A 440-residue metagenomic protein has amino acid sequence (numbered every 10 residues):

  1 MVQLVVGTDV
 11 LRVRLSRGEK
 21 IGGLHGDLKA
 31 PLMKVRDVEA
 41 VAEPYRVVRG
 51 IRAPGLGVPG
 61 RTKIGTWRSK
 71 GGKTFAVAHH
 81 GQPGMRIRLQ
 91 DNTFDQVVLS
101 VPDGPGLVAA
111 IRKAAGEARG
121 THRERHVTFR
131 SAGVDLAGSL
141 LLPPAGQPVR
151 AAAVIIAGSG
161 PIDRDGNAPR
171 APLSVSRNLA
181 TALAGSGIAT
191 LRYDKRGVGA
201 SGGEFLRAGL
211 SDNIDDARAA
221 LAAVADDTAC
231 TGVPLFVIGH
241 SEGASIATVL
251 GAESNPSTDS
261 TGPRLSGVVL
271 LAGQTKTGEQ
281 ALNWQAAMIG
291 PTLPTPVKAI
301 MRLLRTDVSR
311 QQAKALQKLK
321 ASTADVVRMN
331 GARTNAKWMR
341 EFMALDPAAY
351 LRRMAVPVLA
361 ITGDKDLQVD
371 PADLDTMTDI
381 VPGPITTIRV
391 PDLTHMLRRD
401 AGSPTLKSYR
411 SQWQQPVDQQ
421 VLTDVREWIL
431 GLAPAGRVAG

Functional and structural regions predicted by a protein language model:
E117-A151: N-terminal cap/lid segment of alpha/beta-hydrolase-fold proteins
A145-G185: Short, surface-exposed "cap/lid" segments of acyl-processing enzymes
V175, R207-D227: Alpha/beta-hydrolase active-site loop
A223-A229, V233-L293: Primarily recognizes the serine-hydrolase "nucleophile elbow" in alpha/beta-hydrolase and SGNH/GDSL folds
P263, V269-A348: Accessory cap/linker subdomain of secreted extracellular hydrolases
M354, A360-T362: Short beta-strand/loop motif that positions the catalytic acidic residue of the alpha/beta-hydrolase fold
L367-D373: Conserved alpha/beta-hydrolase "acid-adjacent" motif
M396-L397, A401-G440: Catalytic active-site module of serine/aspartate enzymes centered on a nucleophile-bearing elbow/loop
